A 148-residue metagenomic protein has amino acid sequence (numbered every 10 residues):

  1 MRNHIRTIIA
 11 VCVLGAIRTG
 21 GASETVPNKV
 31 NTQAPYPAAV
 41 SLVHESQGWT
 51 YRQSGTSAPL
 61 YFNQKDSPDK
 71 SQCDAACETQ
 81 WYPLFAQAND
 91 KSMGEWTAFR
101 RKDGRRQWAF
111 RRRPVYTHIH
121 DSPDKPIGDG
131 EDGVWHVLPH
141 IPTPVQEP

Functional and structural regions predicted by a protein language model:
M1, A16, V26-P27: Generic N-terminal leader/processing signal
M1-I8: Bacterial N-terminal signal peptides that target proteins for export
I9-A16: Bacterial N-terminal signal peptides
I17-G21: N-terminal Sec signal peptide cleavage junction
A22-P148: Compact beta-sheet-dominated domain cores in extracellular/mature segments
